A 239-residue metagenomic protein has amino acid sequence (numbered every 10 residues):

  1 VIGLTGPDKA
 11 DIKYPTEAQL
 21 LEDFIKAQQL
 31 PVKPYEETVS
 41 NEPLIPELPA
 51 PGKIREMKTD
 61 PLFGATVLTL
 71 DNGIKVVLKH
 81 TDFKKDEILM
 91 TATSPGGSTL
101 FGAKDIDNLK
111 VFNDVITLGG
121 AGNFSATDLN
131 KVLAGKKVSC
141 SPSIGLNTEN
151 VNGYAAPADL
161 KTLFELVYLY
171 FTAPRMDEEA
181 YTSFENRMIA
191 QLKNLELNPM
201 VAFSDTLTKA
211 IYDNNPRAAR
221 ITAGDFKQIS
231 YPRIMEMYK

Functional and structural regions predicted by a protein language model:
V1-A103: Proteolytic maturation boundary segments
V1-G6, V77-K79, K84-A173, E185-K193 (+1 more regions): M16 family metallopeptidases and their MPP-like homologs
D60, F226-R233: Short secondary-structure boundary/capping elements
G64, V76, K136-K137, R233-M235: Short structured motifs
N72, D128, R233: Ca2+-coordinating acidic residues in Ca2+-binding motifs
D205, Y231-K239: Non-catalytic, conformational "gating/processing" segments within enzyme and secreted inhibitor domains
